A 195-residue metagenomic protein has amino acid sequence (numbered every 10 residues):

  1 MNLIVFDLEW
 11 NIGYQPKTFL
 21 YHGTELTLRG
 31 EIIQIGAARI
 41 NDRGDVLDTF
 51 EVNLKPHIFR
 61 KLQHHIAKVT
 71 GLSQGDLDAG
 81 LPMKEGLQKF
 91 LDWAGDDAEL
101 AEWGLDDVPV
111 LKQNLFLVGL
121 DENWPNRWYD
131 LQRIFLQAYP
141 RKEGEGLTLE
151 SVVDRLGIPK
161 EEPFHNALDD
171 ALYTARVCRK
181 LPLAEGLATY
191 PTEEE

Functional and structural regions predicted by a protein language model:
N2-I4, L8-P109, F116, E150 (+1 more regions): Conserved non-catalytic scaffold segment of RNase H-like nuclease domains
F6, Y129, D169: Active-site flanking residues adjacent to catalytic metal/cofactor-binding acidic residues
W10-I12, R133, Y173: Short, glycine/acidic-enriched loop or turn micro-motifs at the edges of active sites
K68, P140-L149: Short, surface-exposed amphipathic charged segments that create phosphate/polyanion-binding patches used for binding
Q74, E122, K160-E162: Residue-level detector of short coil/turn "hinge" positions at structural boundaries
E99-L105, V110-L115, L147-E195: Acidic, Mg2+-coordinating catalytic module of metal-dependent nucleases/exonucleases that use a two-metal-ion mechanism
L117-P125: A short alpha->loop->secondary-structure connector
Y129-G144: Short alpha-helix plus adjacent loop in nuclease-associated cores
